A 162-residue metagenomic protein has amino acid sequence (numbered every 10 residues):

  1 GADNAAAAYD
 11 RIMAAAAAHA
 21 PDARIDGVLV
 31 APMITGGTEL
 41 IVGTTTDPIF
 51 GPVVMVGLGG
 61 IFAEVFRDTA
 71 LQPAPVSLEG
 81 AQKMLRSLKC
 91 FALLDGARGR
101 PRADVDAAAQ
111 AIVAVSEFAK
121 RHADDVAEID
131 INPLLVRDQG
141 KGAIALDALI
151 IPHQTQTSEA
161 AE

Functional and structural regions predicted by a protein language model:
G1-E162: ATP-dependent carboxylate/acyl-activation modules
